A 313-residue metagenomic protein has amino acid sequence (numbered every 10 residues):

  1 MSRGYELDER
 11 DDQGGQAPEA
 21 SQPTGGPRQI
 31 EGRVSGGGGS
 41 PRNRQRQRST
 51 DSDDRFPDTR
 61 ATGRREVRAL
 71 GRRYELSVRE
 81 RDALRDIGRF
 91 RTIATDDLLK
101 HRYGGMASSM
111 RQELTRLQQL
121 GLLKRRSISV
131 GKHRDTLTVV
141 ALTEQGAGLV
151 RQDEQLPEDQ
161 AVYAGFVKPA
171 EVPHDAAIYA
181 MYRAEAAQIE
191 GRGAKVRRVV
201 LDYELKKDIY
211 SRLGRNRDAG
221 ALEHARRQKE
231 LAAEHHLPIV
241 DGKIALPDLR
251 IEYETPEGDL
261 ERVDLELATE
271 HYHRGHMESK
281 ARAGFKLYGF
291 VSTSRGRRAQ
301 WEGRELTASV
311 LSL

Functional and structural regions predicted by a protein language model:
S2-L84, L99-H101, L120, K124-S129 (+4 more regions): Electrostatic, structured charged patches in enzyme active sites and in nucleic-acid/phosphate-binding
V67, T95-D96, T115: An N-terminal, globular interaction/scaffold subdomain
R81, T95-D96, R111: Short amphipathic alpha-helical segments
R85-R89: Short, locally clustered residues in the helix-turn-helix/winged-helix DNA-binding domain
F90-R102: Short acidic, hydrophobic short linear motifs in intrinsically disordered regions
T92, G104-A107, G258: Alpha-helix boundary/capping and short turn/kink residues
G104-R125: Short amphipathic alpha-helical interaction segments
